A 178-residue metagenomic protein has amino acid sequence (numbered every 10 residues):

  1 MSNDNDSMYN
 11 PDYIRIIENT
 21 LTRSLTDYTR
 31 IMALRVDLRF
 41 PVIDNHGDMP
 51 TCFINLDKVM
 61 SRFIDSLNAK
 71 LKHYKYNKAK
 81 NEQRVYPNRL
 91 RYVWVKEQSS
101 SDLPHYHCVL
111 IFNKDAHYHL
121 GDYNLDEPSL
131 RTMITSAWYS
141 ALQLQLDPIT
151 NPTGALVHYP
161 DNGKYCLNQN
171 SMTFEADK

Functional and structural regions predicted by a protein language model:
M1-Y28, K114-K178: Catalytic "initiation/cleavage/transfer" segments centered on a nucleophilic residue and adjacent nucleic-acid-engaging
S2-N3, I43-N45, L103: Intrinsically disordered, low-complexity Ser/Thr/Pro/Gly-rich regulatory segments
T20-L25, K80-Q83, R91-S100: Catalytic micro-motifs at enzyme active sites that drive phosphoryl/nucleotidyl and oxygen chemistry
I31-D44: Active-site-flanking beta-strand signature of metal-NTP-handling nucleotidyl enzymes and homologous cyclase-like
P41-N45, N113-Y118: A short, flexible beta-alpha/helix-coil linker loop
V42-R89: Short N-terminal edge-element motif at the start of the domain
K58, R62, P87-R89, S101-H107 (+2 more regions): Short, well-structured alpha-helical interface segments that form or flank functional binding sites
R91-H117: Histidine-centered divalent-metal-coordination microenvironment in nucleic-acid enzymes
